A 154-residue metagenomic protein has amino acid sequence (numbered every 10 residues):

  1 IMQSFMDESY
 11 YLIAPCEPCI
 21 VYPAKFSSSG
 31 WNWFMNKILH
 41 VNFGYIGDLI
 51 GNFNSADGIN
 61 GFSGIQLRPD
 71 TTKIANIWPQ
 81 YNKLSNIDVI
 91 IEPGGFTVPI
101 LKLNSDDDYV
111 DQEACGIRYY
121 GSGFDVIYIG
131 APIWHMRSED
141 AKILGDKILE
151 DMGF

Functional and structural regions predicted by a protein language model:
I1-M6, D88, G145-L149: Short amphipathic alpha-helical segments and helix-helix/interface helices
I1-Q80: A glycine-rich, often tryptophan-bearing local segment used as a flexible ligand/cofactor-contacting loop or short
S9-L12, G123, I129, I148: Residue-level detector of buried hydrophobic side-chain packing in well-ordered secondary-structure elements
Y45-D125, P132-S138: Catalytic beta-strand/loop cores that center a nucleophilic Ser/Cys/Thr and support acyl-enzyme chemistry
I129-F154: A recurrent domain-boundary module in secreted/ectodomain proteins
